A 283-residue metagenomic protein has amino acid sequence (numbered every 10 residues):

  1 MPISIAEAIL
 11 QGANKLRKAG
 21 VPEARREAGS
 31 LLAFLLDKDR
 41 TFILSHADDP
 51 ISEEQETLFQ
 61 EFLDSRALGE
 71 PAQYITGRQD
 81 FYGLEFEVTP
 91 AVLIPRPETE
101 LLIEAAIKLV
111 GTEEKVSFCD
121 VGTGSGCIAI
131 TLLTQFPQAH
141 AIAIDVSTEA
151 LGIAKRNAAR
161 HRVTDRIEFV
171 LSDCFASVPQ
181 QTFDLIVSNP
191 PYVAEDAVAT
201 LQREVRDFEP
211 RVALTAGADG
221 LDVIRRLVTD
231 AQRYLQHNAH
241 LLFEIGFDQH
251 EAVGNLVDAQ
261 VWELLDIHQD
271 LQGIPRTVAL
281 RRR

Functional and structural regions predicted by a protein language model:
M1-L44, I51: Non-catalytic accessory regions of SAM-dependent methyltransferases
L16, V110, A158, A231 (+1 more regions): Conserved hydrophobic residues forming the short capping helix/wall of the S-adenosyl-L-methionine
L31, G69, T99, I128 (+6 more regions): Residue-level signal for inorganic ion chemistry
L32-K108: Conserved AdoMet
P97-T200: Conserved SAM/SAH cofactor-binding pocket of Class I
V163, E209, L235-H237: Helix-to-beta-strand junctions that scaffold the AdoMet/dcAdoMet cofactor pocket in Class I SAM-dependent enzymes
Y192-V223: Mobile active-site "lid"/loop adjacent to the S-adenosyl-L-methionine
A218-L280: Conserved Class I SAM-dependent methyltransferase catalytic core
